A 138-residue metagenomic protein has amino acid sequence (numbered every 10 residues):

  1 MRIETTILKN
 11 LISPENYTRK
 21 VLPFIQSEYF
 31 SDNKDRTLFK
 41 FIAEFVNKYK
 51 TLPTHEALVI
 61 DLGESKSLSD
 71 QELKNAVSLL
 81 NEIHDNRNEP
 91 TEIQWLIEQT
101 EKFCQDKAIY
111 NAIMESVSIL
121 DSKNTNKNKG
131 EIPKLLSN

Functional and structural regions predicted by a protein language model:
M1-F103: Noncatalytic partner-interaction/assembly domains of nucleic-acid and motor enzyme complexes, especially the accessory
H84-N138: Interdomain "pre-motor" coupling segment immediately N-terminal to P-loop NTPase/helicase cores
